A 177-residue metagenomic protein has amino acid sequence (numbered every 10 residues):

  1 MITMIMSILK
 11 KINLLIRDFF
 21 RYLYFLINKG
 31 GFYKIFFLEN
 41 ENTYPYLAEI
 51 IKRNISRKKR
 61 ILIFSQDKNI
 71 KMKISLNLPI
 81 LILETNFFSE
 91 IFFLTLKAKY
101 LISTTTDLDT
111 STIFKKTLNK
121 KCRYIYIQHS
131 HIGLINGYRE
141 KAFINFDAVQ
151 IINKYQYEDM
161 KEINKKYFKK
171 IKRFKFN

Functional and structural regions predicted by a protein language model:
M1-K97: N-terminal pre-catalytic "stem/leader" segment of glycosyltransferase-like enzymes
S7-F19, A142-N177: A nucleotide-sugar donor-handling region in carbohydrate enzymes
F36-N42, F64-D67, S103-D107, Q128 (+1 more regions): Structural motif
R53-N54, K116-N119, K141-F143, K165-F168: Short, surface-exposed basic-aromatic patches at helix termini and helix-loop junctions that form
K58, N77-P79, K121, F146 (+1 more regions): A generic structural signal for alpha->beta connector loops
R60-I61, Y124, V149, R173: Hydrophobic/aromatic residues located in beta-strands of well-ordered beta-sheets within soluble catalytic
N69-A142: Extended catalytic core of nucleotide-activated donor transferases of GT-like folds
